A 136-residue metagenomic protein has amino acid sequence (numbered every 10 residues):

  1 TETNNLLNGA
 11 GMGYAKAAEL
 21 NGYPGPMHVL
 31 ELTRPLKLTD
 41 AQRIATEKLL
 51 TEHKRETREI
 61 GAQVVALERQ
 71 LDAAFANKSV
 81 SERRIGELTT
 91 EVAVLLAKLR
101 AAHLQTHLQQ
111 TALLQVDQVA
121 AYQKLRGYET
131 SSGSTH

Functional and structural regions predicted by a protein language model:
T1-H136: Charge-rich (acidic/polar
